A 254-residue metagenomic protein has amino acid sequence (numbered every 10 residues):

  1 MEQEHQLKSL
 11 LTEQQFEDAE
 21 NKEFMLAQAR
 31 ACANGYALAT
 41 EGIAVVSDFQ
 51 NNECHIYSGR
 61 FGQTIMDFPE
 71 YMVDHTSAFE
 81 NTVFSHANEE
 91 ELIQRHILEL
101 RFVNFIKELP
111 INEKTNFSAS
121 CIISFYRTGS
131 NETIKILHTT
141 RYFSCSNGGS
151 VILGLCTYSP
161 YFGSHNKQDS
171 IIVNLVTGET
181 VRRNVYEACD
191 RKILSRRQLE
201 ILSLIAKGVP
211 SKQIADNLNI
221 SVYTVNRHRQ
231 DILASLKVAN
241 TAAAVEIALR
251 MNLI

Functional and structural regions predicted by a protein language model:
F24-T82, V176-R182: PAS-family sensory domain signal
Y71, N81-F105, I254: PAS/GAF/H-NOX family sensory domains and closely associated sensor/linker modules
I106-T140: Per-ARNT-Sim (PAS) sensory domains and their PAS-associated C-terminal
T139-L153, Y161-Q168: Short loop/turn elements at sensory-signaling interfaces that couple input to output
P160-Y186, R191: Juxtadomain coupling helices with adjacent low-complexity linkers
R182-T224, S235, R250-M251: Helix-turn-helix DNA-binding segment
H228-D231: Residues within the DNA-recognition helix of helix-turn-helix
L233-I254: Basic, Lys/Arg-enriched C-terminal extension of HTH/homeodomain DNA-binding domains
